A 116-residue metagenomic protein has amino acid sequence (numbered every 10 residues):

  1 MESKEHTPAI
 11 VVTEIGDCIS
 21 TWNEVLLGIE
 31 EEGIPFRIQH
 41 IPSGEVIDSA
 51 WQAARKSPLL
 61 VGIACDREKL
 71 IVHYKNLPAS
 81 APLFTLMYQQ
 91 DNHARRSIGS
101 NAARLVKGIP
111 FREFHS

Functional and structural regions predicted by a protein language model:
E5-W51: Negatively charged, low-complexity tracts enriched in Asp/Glu with abundant Ser/Thr
S20, E24, G44-D48, P58 (+1 more regions): Conserved active-site and cofactor/substrate-binding residues in soluble primary-metabolism enzymes
G28-P35, K56-L60, N101-R112: Change "in soluble alpha/beta enzymes" to "in soluble alpha/beta proteins
I38-H40, C65, F114: General beta-strand structural signal in soluble alpha/beta enzymes
Q52-L70: Short, structured active-site "lid" loops
L70-P78: Short beta-strand elements
L77-S116: Ser/Thr/Gly-rich flexible loops in soluble cytosolic domains mediating phosphotransfer, phosphorylation
